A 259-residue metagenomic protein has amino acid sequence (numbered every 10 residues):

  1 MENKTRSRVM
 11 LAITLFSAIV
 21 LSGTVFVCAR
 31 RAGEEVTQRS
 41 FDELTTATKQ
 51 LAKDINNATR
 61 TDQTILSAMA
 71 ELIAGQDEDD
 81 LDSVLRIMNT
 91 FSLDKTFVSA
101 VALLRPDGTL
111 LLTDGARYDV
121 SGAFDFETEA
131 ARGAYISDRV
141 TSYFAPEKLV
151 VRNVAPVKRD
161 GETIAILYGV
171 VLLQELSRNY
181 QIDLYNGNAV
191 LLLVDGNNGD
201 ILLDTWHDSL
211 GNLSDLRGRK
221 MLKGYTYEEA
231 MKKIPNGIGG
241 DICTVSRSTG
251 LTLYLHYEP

Functional and structural regions predicted by a protein language model:
M1-E34: Extreme N-terminal signal-anchor transmembrane helix of membrane signaling/transducer proteins, especially in bacteria
M10, C28-A58: Juxtamembrane interface helices immediately C-terminal to a transmembrane segment
D42-K49, N57-A134: Extracytoplasmic/periplasmic sensory segments of membrane signal-transduction proteins
D80-F97, I166-R219: Solvent-exposed, extracytoplasmic
L93-S99, P106-D183, S246: Extracytoplasmic/periplasmic ligand-binding sensor regions of membrane-associated signaling proteins
V101, V154-A155, L191-L193, G199 (+2 more regions): Generic short beta-strand
V154, V170, L193, Y257-P259: Sensory input modules used in signal transduction, predominantly PAS/LOV/GAF but also related non-catalytic regulatory
R217-P259: Extracellular/periplasmic juxtamembrane segments that couple receptor/chemosensory ectodomains to their
